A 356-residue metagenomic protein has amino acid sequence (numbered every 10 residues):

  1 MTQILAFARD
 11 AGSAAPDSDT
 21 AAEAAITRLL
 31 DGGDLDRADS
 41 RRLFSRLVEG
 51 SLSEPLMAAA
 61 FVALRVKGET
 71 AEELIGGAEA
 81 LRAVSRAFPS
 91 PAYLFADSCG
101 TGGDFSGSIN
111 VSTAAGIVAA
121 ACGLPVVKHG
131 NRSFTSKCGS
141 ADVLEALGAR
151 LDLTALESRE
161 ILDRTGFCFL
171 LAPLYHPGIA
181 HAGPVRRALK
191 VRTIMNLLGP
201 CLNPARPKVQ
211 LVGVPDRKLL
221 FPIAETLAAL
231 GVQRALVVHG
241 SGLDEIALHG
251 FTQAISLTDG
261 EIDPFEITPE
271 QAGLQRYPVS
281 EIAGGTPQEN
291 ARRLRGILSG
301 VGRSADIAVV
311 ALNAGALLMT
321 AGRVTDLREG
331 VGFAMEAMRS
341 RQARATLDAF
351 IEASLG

Functional and structural regions predicted by a protein language model:
T2-R28, D34-L35, A80-F88, S108 (+3 more regions): Glycine-rich anion-binding loops and their surrounding alpha/beta cores
P16-A21, T27-L74, A83-S90, V309: N-terminal glycine-rich anion-binding loops that anchor highly charged ligand groups
L30, F61-R65, D97-G102, L317: Short glycine-rich or small-residue beta-strand-to-loop segments that form or flank ligand, phosphate, metal/Fe-S
L56-M57, V126-H129, V237: Short beta-strand segments at enzyme active-site cores
A59, A114-V118, V309, N313-A316: Short amphipathic alpha-helical face segments that pack within enzyme cores and frequently flank/anchor catalytic
F61, I109-T165: A glycine-rich phosphate/pyrophosphate-binding beta-strand-loop-alpha-helix module
G68-G130: Active-site cofactor/substrate anionic-group-binding motifs, chiefly glycine- and Lys/Arg-rich phosphate-binding loops
C99-F105, G130-S136, Y175, S241-G242: Acidic, glycine-rich active-site loops and adjacent beta-strand->loop/helix elements that engage anionic groups
